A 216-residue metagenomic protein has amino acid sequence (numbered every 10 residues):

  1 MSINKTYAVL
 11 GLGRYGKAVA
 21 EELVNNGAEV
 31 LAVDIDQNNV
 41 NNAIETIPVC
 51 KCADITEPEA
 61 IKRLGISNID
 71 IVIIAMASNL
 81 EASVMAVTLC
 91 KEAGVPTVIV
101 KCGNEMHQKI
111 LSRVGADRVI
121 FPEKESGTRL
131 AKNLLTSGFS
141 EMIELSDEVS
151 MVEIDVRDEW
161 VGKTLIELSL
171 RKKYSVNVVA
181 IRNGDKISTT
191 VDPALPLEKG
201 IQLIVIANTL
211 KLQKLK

Functional and structural regions predicted by a protein language model:
M1-K216: Cytosolic regulatory regions of ion transport systems
